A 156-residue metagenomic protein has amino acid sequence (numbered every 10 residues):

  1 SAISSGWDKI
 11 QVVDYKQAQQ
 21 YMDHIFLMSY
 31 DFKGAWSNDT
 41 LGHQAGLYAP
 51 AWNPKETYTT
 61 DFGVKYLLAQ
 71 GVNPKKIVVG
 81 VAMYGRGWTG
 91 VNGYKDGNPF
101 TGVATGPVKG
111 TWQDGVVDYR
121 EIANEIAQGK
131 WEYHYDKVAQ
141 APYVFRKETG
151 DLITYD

Functional and structural regions predicted by a protein language model:
S1-W7, P74-I77: Short beta-strand/loop segments at the ligand-binding rim of alpha/beta enzyme cores
A2-G6, Y30, A82-R86: Active-site beta-loop-alpha junctions enriched in small/polar residues
G6-A18: Distinct, well-ordered alpha-helical segments
Y15, Q19-M22, T57-V64, Y119: Extracytoplasmic/secreted envelope proteins and their assembly/folding machinery, especially bacterial periplasmic
K16-Y21, Q70-P74, D136-V138: Extracellular/periplasmic catalytic domains that process cell-envelope and extracellular macromolecules
I25, V79: Conserved, mostly hydrophobic/aromatic
K33-G46, V81-D156: Glycan-binding loop/region signatures in secreted carbohydrate-active enzymes
A35-I77: P-loop/Walker A phosphate-binding loop and immediately adjacent motor/lid segment at beta-alpha junctions
